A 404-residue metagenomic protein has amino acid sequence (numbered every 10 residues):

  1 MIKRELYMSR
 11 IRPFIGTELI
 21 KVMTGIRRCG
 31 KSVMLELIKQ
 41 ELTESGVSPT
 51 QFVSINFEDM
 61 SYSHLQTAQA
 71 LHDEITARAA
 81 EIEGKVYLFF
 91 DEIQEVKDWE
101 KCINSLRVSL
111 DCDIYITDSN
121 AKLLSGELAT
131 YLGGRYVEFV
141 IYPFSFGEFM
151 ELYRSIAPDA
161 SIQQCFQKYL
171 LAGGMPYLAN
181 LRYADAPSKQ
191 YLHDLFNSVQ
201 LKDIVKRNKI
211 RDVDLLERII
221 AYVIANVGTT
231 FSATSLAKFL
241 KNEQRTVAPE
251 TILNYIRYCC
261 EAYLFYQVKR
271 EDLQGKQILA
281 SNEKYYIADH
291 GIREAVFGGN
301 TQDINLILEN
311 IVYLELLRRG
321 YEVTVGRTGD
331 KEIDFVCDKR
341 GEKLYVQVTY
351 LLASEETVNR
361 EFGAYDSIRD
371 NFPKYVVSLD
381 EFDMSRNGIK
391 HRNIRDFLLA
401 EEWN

Functional and structural regions predicted by a protein language model:
I2-G16: Pre-Walker A adenine-sensing motif
M23: Hydrophobic anchor at the beta1->P-loop junction of P-loop NTPases
K31: Conserved lysine of the Walker
M34, I38: Hydrophobic positions on the alpha1 helix immediately C-terminal to the Walker A/P-loop
S54-G84: Short glycine-rich substrate-engagement loop in P-loop NTPases that contacts/grips substrate
S119-A121, G126-T230, Y263: Interdomain motor-coupling "hinge/lid" segment immediately C-terminal to the ATP-binding subdomain of NTP-driven enzymes
Y183-K343: Accessory nucleic acid-recognition modules appended to NTPase machines
G326, Y350-R395: Catalytic cores of nucleic-acid endonucleases
